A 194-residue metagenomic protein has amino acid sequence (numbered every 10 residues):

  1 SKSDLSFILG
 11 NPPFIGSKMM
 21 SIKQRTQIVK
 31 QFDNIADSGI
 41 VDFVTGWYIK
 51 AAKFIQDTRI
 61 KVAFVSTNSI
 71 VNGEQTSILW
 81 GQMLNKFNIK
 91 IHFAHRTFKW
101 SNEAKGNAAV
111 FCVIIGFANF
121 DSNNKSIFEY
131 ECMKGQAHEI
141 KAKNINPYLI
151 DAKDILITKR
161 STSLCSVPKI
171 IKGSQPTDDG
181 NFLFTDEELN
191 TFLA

Functional and structural regions predicted by a protein language model:
S1-A194: Signature of N6-adenine DNA methyltransferases within the class I
